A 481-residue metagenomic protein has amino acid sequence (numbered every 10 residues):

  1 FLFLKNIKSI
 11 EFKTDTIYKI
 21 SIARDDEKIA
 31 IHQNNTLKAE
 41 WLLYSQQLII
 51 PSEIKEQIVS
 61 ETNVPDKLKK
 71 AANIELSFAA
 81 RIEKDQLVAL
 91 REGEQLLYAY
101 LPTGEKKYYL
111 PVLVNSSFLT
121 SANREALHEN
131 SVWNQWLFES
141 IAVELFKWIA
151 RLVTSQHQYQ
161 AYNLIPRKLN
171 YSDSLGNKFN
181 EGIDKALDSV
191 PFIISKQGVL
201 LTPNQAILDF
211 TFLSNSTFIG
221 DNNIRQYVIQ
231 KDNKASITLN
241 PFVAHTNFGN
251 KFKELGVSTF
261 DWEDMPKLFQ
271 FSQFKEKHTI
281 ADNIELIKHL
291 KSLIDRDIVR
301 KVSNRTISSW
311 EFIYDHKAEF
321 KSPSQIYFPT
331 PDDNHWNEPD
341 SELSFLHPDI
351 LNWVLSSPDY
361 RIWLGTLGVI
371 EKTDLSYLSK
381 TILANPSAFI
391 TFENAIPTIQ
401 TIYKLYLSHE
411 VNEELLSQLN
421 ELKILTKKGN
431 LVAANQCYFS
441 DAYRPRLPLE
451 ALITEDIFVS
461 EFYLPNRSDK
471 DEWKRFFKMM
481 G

Functional and structural regions predicted by a protein language model:
F1-G481: GHKL/Bergerat-fold ATPase module
